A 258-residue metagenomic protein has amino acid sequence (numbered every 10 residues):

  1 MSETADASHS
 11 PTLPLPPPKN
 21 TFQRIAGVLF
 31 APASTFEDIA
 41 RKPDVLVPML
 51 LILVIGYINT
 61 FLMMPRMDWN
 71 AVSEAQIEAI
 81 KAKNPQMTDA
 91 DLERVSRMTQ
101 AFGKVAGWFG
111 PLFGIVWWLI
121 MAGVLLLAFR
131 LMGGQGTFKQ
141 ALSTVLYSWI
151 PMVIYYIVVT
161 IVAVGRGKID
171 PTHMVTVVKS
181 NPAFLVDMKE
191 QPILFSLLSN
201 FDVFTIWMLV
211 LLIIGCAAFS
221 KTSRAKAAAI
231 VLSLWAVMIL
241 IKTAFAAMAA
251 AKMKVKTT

Functional and structural regions predicted by a protein language model:
M1-K19: Low-complexity, intrinsically disordered extramembrane tails and loops of integral membrane proteins
P11-P16, F102-A106, Q191-F195: Short juxtamembrane and helix-loop transition motifs at transmembrane-helix boundaries in membrane proteins
P16-G27, S96, P192-I193: Coil-to-alpha-helix initiation sites in intrinsically disordered, low-complexity, charged segments
T21, S34-Y156: Selected alpha-helical membrane-embedding segments in polytopic membrane proteins
F30, A122-L126, L209-L211: A generic alpha-helix surface/boundary motif
K139-V255: Hydrophobic alpha-helical transmembrane segments and adjacent short intramembrane/lumenal linkers of inner/organellar
